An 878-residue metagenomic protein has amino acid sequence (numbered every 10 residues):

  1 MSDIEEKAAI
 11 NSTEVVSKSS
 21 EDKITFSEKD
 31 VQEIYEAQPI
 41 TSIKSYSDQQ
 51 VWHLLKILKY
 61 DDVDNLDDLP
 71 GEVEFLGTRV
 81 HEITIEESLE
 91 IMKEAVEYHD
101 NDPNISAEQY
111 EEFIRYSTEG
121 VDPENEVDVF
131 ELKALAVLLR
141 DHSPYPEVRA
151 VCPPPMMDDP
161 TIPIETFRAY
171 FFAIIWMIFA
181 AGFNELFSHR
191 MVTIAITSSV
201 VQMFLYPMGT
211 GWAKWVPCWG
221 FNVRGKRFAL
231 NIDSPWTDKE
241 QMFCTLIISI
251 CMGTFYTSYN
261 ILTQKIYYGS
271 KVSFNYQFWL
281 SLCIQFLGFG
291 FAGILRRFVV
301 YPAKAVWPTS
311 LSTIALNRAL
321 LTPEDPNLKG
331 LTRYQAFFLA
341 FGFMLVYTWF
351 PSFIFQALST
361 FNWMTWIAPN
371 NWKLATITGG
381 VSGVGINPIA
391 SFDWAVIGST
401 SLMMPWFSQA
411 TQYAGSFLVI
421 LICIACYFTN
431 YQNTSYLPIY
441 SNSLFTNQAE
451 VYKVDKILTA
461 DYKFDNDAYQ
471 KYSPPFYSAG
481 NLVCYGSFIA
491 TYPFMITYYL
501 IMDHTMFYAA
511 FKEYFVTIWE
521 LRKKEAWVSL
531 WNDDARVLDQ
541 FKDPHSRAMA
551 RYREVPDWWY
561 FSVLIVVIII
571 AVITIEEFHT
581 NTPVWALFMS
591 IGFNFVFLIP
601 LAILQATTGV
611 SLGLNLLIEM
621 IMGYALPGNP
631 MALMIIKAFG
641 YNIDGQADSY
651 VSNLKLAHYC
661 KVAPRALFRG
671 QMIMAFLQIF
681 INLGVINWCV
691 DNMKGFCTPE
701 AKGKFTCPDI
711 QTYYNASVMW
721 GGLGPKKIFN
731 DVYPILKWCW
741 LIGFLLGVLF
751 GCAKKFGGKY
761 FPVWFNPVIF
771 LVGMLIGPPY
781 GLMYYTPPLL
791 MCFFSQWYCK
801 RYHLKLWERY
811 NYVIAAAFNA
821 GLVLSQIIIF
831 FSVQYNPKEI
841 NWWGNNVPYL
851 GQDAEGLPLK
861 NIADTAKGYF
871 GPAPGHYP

Functional and structural regions predicted by a protein language model:
S2-P878: Alpha-helical multipass membrane-protein architecture
